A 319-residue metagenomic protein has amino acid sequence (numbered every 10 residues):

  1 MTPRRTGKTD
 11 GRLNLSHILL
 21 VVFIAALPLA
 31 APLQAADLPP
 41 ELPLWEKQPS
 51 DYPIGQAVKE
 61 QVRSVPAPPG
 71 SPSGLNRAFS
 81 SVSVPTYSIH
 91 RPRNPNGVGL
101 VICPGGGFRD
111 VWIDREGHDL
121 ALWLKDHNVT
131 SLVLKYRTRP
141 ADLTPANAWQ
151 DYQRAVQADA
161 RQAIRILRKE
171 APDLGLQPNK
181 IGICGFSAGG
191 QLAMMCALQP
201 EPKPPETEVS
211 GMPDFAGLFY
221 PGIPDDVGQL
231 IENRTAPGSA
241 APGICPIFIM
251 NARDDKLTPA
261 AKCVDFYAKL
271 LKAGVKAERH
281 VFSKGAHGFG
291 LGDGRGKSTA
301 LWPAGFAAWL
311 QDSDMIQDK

Functional and structural regions predicted by a protein language model:
A36-P95: N-terminal cap/lid segment of alpha/beta-hydrolase-fold proteins
G97-G105: Short beta-strand element of the alpha/beta-hydrolase
W112-I113, D119, Y136-G175, R295-T299: Catalytic nucleophile-loop/oxyanion-hole region of alpha/beta-hydrolase and closely related hydrolase-like folds
D114-L132: Short amphipathic alpha-helix adjacent to the substrate-entry channel of hydrolases
A158-P242: Primarily recognizes the serine-hydrolase "nucleophile elbow" in alpha/beta-hydrolase and SGNH/GDSL folds
I249-N251, D255: Short beta-strand/loop motif that positions the catalytic acidic residue of the alpha/beta-hydrolase fold
K256-K262: Conserved alpha/beta-hydrolase "acid-adjacent" motif
V264-K319: C-terminal catalytic histidine-bearing segment of alpha/beta-hydrolase fold enzymes
